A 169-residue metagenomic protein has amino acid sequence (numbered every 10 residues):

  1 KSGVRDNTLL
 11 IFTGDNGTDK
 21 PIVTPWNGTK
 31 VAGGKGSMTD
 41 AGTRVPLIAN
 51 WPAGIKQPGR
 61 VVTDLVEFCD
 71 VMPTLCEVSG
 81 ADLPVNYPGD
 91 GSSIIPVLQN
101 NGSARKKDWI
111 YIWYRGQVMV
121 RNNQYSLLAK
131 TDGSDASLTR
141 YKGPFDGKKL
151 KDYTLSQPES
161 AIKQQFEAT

Functional and structural regions predicted by a protein language model:
K1-V23: Metal-dependent active-site segment of extracytoplasmic phospho-/sulfohydrolases and closely related
V4-L10, T43-V45, R105-D108, N122-Y125: Loop/turn elements at helix/coil->beta-strand transitions in domains of secreted/extracellular proteins
L10-F12, P46, V71, L75: Structural scaffold positions in well-ordered secondary structure
I11-T13, N50, K130: Generic beta-strand/beta-sheet core signal
T18-M38, Q57-R60, D64, C69-M72 (+2 more regions): C-terminal cap/loop subdomain of S1 sulfatases and analogous C-terminal strand-loop tails that border
T39-D40, W51: Conserved hydrophobic/amphipathic secondary-structure segments that form or flank ligand- or partner-binding grooves
I48-P58: The feature captures the short pre-catalytic strand/loop hairpin that immediately precedes and shapes the active-site
